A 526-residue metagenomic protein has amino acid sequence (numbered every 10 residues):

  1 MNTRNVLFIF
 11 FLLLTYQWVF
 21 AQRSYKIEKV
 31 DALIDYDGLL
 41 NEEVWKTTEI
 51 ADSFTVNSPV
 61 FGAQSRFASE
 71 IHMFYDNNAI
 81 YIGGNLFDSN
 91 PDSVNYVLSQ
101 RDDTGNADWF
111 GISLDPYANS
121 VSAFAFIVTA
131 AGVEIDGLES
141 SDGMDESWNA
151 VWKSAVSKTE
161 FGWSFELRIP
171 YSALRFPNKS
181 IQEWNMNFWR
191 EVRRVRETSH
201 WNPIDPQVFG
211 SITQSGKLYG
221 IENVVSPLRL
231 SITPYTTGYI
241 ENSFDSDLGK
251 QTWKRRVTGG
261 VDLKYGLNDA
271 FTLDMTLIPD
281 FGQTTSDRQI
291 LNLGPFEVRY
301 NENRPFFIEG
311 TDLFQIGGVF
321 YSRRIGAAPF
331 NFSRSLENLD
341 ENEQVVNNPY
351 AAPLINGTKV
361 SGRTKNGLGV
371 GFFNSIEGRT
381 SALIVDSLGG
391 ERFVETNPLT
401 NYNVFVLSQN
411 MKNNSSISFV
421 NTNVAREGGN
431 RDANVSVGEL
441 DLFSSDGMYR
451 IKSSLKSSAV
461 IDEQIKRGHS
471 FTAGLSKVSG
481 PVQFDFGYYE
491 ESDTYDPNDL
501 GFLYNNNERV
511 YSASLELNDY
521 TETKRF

Functional and structural regions predicted by a protein language model:
M1-Y25: Bacterial Sec-dependent N-terminal signal peptides
A21-S408: Structural preference for beta-rich elements and adjacent junctions enriched in aromatics
G38, P234, M275, V360 (+6 more regions): Membrane-embedded beta-strand positions of outer-membrane beta-barrel proteins
I80, F271-L273, G367-F372, R379 (+4 more regions): Repeated loop/turn-to-beta-strand initiation elements of outer-membrane beta-barrel proteins
D88, A130, Y171, R190-V192 (+9 more regions): Transmembrane beta-strands of outer-membrane beta-barrel pores
Y117-N119, S172, P227, N268 (+6 more regions): Outer-membrane beta-barrel channels and translocator barrels
S246-G249, E343-V346, L388-F393, N423-E427 (+2 more regions): Extracellular loop and loop/strand-boundary signature of outer-membrane beta-barrel proteins
P353-I355, S361, A433, D446-F526: Exposed, low-structure sequence patches enriched in small/polar residues
